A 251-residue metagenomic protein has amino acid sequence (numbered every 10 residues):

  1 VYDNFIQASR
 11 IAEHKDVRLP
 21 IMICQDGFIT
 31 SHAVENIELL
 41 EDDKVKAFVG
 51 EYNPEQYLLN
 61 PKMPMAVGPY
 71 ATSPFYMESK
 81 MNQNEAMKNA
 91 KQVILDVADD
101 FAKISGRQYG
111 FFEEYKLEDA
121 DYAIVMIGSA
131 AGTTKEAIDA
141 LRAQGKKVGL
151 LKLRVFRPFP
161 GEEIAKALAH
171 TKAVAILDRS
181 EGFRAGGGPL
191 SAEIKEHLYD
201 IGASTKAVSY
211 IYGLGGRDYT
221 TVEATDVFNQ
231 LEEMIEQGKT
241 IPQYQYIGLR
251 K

Functional and structural regions predicted by a protein language model:
V1-G27, A203-R217: Conserved thiamine diphosphate
D3-I6, H32-L39, E136-A137, E163 (+2 more regions): Short acidic, glycine/serine/threonine-rich loops at helix termini
P20-E113: Conformationally flexible catalytic loops at phosphate/diphosphate-handling active centers
V93-Y109, M126-T134, L153-G161: A general structural motif
E118-K146, F159-K166: Redox- and metal-dependent alpha/beta enzyme cores, enriched for Fe-S-associated oxidoreductases and cofactor-handling
F159-E162, H170-R179, G188: Active-site cofactor/cluster-binding pocket
D178-K251: Peripheral docking tails and interdomain loops at the edges of cofactor- or intermediate-handling domains
